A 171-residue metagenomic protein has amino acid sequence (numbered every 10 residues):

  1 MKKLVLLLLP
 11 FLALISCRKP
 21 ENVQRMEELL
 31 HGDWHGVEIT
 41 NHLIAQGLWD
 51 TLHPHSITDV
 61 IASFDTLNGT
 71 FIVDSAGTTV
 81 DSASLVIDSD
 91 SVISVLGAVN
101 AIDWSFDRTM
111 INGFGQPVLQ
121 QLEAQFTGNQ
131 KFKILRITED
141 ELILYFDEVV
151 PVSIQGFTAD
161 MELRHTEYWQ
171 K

Functional and structural regions predicted by a protein language model:
M1-L4: Positively charged n-region of N-terminal signal peptides that target proteins for export
L7-L8: Sec-dependent N-terminal signal peptides
L14-S16: C-terminal motif of bacterial Sec signal peptides marking the signal peptidase cleavage site
R18-H35: N-terminal helix-cap/turn-to-beta initiation motif at the start of protein domains
H31-L52, A101, I143-V152: Buried hydrophobic residues that stabilize the cores of well-folded domains
N41-Q46, D59-E139: Contiguous, well-ordered beta-strand patches that form the walls/edges of small beta-barrel/beta-sandwich domains
D50-L52, L122-E123, Q155-D160: Short consensus segments that form the blades of beta-propeller domains, in both extracellular/periplasmic
E139-K171: Edge beta-strand at a domain terminus
